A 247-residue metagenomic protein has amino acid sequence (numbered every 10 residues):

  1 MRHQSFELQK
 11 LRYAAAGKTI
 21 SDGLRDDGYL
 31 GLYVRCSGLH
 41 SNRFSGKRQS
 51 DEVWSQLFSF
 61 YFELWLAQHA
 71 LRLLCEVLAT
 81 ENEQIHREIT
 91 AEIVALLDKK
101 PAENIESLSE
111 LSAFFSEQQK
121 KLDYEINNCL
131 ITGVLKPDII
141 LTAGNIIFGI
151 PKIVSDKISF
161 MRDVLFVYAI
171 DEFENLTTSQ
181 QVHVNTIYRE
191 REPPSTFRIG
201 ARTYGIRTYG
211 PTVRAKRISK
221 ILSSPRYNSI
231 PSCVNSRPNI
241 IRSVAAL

Functional and structural regions predicted by a protein language model:
H3-S155, R217-K220, P225-Y227, P231-L247: P-loop NTPase nucleotide-binding core
G144-V167, L176-L247: The catalytic "switch" region of P-loop NTPases
D171-E172: Walker B catalytic acidic pair
